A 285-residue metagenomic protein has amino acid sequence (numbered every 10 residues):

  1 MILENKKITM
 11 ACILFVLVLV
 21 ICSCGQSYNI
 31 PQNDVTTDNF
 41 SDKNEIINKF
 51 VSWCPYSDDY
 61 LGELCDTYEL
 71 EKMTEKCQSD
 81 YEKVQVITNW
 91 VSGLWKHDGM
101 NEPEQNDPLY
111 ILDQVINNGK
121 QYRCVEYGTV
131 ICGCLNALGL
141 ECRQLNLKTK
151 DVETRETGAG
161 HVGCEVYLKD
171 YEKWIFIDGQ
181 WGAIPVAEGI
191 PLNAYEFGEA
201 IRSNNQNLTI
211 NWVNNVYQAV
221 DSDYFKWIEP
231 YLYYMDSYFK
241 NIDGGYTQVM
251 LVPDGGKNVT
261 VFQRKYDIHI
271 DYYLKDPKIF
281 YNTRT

Functional and structural regions predicted by a protein language model:
I2-I13: Bacterial N-terminal signal peptides that target proteins for export
C12-V20: Bacterial N-terminal signal peptides
Y28-Y122: Secondary-structure boundary elements
G93-H97, E126-V130, L138: Long, hydrophobic/aromatic-enriched structural stretches that serve as scaffold segments
Q121-E126, T154: Aromatic/His-enriched, Gly/Pro-containing loop or helix-boundary segments that lie immediately adjacent to catalytic
T129-Q206: Hydrophobic/aromatic-rich core segments of domains that either
S203-T285: Low-complexity, Gly/Ser/Thr/Pro-rich intrinsically disordered linker/tail segments
